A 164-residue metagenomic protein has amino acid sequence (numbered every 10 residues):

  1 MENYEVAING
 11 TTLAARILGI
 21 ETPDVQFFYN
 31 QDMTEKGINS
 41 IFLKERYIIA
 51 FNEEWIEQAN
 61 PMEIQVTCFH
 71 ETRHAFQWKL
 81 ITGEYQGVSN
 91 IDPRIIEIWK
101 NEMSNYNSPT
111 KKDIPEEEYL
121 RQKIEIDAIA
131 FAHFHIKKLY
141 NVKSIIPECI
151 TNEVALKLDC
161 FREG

Functional and structural regions predicted by a protein language model:
M1, V25-T34: Hydrophobic or amphipathic, alpha-helical segments that drive membrane association/targeting
E2-P23: Zn2+-dependent metallopeptidase catalytic core
N3, Q65, L120, I124: Hydrophobic (often cysteine-bearing) scaffold residues that line and stabilize catalytic clefts of nucleotide/cofactor
T11, A59, C160-F161: Active-site hotspot residues in diverse enzymes, especially metal/ion-binding acidic/histidine motifs
N30-M62, A75-K79: Active-site scaffold of zinc-dependent metalloenzymes
C68: A conserved beta-strand element that flanks and buttresses the S-adenosyl-L-methionine
E71-S89: Catalytic Zn2+-binding segment of zinc metalloproteases
G87-G164: Metalloprotease/metallohydrolase-associated module, dominated by Zn2+-dependent proteases
